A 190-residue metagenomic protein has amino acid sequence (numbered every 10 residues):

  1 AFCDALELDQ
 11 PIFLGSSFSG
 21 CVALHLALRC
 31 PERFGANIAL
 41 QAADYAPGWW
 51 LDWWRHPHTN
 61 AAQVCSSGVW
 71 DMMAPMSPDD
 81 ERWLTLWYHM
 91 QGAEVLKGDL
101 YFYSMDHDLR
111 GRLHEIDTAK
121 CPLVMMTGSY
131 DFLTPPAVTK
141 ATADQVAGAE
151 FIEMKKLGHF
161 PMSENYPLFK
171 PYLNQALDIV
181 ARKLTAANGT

Functional and structural regions predicted by a protein language model:
A1-P11: Conserved acidic catalytic loop of the alpha/beta-hydrolase fold
P11, G15-S17, G128: Conserved alpha/beta-hydrolase "nucleophile elbow" surrounding the catalytic nucleophile
C21-R29, R33-C65: Flexible "cap/lid" loop of the alpha/beta hydrolase fold
G48, A62-T118: Conserved alpha/beta-hydrolase catalytic His-Asp/Glu region
A119, M125-T127: Short beta-strand/loop motif that positions the catalytic acidic residue of the alpha/beta-hydrolase fold
Y130-T134: Acidic catalytic loop of the alpha/beta-hydrolase fold
P135-D144: Short alpha-helix in the alpha/beta-hydrolase fold that links the catalytic acid
A149-T190: Catalytic active-site module of serine/aspartate enzymes centered on a nucleophile-bearing elbow/loop
